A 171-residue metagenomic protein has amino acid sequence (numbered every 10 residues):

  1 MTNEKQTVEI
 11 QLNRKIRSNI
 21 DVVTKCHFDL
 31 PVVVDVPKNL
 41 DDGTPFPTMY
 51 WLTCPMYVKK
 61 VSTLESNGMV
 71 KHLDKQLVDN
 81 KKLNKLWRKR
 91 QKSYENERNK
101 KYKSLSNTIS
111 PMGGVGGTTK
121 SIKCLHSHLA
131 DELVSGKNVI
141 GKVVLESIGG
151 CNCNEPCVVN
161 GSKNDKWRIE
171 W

Functional and structural regions predicted by a protein language model:
M1-D42: Short N-terminal edge-element motif at the start of the domain
K5, S66-V70, I122, G141: Alpha-helix initiation and N-capping motif
L12, I16, L40-W51, P111-V115: Short, charged/polar micro-motifs that form catalytic or ligand-binding hotspots
R17-D21, V36-L40, T63-L64, S162-W171: Peripheral peptide segments
R17-S18, G43-F46, V143-L145, G149: Secretory-pathway extracellular proteins and peptide precursors enriched for disulfide-bonded cysteines
K25-Q76: Aromatic- and glycine-enriched beta-alpha-beta binding-site module
Y57-P111: An exposed acidic His-Trp-rich patch
N99-W171: C-terminal charged interaction modules
